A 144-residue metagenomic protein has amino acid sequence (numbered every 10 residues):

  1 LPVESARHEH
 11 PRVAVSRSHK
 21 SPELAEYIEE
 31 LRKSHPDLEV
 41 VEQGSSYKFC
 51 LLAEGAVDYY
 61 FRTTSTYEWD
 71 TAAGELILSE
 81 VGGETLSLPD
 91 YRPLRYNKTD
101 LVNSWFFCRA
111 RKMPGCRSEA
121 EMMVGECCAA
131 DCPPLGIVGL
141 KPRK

Functional and structural regions predicted by a protein language model:
L1-F49, L94-R143: Acidic beta-strand-loop-alpha-helix segment within the catalytic core of divalent metal-dependent phosphate-processing
V13, L51-A53, A72-S79: Hydrophobic residues within well-ordered alpha-helices
A14, Y59-F61, L86: Hydrophobic/aromatic beta-strand patches that form the interior of the parallel beta-sheet core in alpha/beta enzyme
R17, T64-T66, L88-Y91: Short secondary-structure boundary segments
D37, R62-T63: A generic structural signal for short
E54-Y59, G82-E84: Alpha-to-beta junction loops
W69: Acidic donor-binding loop at a coil-to-helix junction in glycosyltransferase catalytic cores that engages
G83-T99: Acidic, metal-binding active-site segment of PIN/NYN-like and related structure-specific nucleases
